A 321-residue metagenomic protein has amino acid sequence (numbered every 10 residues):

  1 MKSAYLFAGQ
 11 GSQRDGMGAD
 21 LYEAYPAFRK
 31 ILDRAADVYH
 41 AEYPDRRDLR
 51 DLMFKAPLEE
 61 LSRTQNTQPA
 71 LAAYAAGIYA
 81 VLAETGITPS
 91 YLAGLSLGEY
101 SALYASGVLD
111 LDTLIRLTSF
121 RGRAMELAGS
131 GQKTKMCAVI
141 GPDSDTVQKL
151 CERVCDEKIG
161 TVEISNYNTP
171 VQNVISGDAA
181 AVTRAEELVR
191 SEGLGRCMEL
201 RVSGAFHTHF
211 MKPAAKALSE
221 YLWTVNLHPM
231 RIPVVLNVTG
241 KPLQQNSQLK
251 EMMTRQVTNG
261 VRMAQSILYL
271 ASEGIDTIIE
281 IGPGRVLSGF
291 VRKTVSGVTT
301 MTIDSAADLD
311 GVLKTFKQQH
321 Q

Functional and structural regions predicted by a protein language model:
M1-Q148, L200, T277-A307: FabD-like malonyl-/acyl-CoA
D37-D45, S106-T258: Alpha/beta catalytic cores of group-transfer enzymes, especially the acyltransferase/condensing modules of polyketide
A83, R190, A271-G274: Non-catalytic positions within long, well-ordered alpha-helices that form the structural scaffold/packing of enzyme
T258-I275: A short, acidic, amphipathic alpha-helical segment used as a generic capping/interface helix at domain edges
L309-T315: Short, charged, surface-exposed secondary-structure boundary motifs
